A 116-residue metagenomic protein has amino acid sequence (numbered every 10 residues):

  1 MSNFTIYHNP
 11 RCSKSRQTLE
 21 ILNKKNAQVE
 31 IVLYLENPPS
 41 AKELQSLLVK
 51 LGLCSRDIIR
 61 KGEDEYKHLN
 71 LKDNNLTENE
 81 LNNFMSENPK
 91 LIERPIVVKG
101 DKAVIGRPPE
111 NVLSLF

Functional and structural regions predicted by a protein language model:
M1-N3, I92-E93: A structure-centric signal for secondary-structure junctions around beta-strands
S2-I21, V29-Y34: Local sequence-structure signature of Cys/Sec-based thiol-disulfide redox active-site neighborhoods
R16-L19, N23, K67, L113: Class I S-adenosyl-L-methionine
N26: Short glycine-rich hinge loops at helix-strand junctions in the catalytic core of two-component histidine kinases
E36-F116: Thiol/selenol-based redox catalytic cores and closely related redox-interacting motifs
